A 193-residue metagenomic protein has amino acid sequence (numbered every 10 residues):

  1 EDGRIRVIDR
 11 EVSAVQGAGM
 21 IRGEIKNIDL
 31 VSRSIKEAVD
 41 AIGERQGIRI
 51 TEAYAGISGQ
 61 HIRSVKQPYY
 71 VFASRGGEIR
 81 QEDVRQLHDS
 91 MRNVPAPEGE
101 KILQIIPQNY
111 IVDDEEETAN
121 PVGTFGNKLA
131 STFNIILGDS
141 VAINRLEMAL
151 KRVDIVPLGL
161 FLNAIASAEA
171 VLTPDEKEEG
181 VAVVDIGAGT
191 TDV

Functional and structural regions predicted by a protein language model:
E1, T191-V193: Short beta-strand scaffold segments in enzyme catalytic cores
E1-V183: Nucleotide/phosphate-binding catalytic cleft detector across ATP-hydrolyzing and phosphate-transferring enzymes
I186-A188: A generic beta-sheet turn/junction motif
